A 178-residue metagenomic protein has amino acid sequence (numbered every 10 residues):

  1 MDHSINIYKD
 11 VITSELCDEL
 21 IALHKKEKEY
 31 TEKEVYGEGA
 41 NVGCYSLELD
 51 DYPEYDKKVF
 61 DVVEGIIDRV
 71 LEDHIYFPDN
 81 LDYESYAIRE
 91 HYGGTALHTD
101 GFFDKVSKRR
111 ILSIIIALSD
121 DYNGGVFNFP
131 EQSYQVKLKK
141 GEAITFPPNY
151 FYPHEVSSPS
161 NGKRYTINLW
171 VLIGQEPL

Functional and structural regions predicted by a protein language model:
M1-D82: Non-heme Fe(II)/2-oxoglutarate
K9-D10, Y86, I116: Conserved, well-structured core segments
H24, G101, L118, V171-I173: Short beta-strand segments enriched in hydrophobic/aromatic residues within well-folded beta-rich domains
D79, S85-E90: Acidic, glycine-rich loop-and-strand cores that form catalytic or ligand-binding grooves in diverse globular domains
I88-S107: Conserved short histidine dyad/triad with adjacent acidic residue
R109-R110, D121-L178: Catalytic core of Fe(II)/2-oxoglutarate
S113-S119: Catalytic nucleophile-His microenvironment captured as a short glycine-rich beta-strand/loop that brackets
